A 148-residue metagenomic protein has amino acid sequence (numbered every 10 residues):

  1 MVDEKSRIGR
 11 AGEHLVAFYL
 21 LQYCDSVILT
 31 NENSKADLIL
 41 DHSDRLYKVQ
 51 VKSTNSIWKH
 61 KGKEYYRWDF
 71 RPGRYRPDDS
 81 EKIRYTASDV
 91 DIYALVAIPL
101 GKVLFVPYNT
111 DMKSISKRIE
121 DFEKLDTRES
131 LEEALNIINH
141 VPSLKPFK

Functional and structural regions predicted by a protein language model:
M1-S34, L40-K148: Mixed-charge (Asp/Glu-Lys/Arg
